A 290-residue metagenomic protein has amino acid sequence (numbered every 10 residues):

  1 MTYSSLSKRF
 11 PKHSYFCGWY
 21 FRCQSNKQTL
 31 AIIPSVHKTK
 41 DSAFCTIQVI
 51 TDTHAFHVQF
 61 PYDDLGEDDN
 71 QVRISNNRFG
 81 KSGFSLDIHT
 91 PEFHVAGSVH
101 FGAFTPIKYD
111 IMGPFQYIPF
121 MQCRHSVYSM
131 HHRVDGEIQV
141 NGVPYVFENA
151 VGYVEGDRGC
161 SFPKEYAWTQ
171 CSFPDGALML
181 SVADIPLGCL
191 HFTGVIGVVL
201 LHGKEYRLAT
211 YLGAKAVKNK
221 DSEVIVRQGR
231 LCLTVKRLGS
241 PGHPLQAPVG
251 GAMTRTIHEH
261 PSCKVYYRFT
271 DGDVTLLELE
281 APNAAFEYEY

Functional and structural regions predicted by a protein language model:
M1-Y290: Structured soluble/peripheral alpha/beta segments that form catalytic or ligand/cofactor-binding pockets
